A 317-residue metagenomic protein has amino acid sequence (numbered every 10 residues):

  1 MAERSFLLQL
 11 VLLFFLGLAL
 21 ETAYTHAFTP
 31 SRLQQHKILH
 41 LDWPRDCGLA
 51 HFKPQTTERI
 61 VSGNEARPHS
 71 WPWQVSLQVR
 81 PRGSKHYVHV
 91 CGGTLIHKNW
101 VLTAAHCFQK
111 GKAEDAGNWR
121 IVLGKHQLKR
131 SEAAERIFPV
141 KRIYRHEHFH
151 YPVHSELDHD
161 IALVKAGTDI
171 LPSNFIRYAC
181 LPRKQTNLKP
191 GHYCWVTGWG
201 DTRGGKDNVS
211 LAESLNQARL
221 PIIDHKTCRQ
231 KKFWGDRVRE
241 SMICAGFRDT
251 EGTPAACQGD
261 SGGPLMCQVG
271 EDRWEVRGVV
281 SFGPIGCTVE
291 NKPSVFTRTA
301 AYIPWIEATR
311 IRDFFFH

Functional and structural regions predicted by a protein language model:
A2-H97, V101-L102, F316-H317: Protease-domain processing segments flanking chymotrypsin-fold serine proteases, especially trypsin-like
K53-P54, L77-R80, V101-A104, Q109-H150 (+2 more regions): Conserved H-D interstitial segment of serine endopeptidase catalytic domains
R59-G63, H89-C91, C107-F108, E147-Y151 (+4 more regions): Eukaryotic intrinsically disordered and solvent-exposed regulatory patches
E65-S70, L95, A113-D115, E132 (+5 more regions): Extracellular/periplasmic catalytic domains that process cell-envelope and extracellular macromolecules
Q74-S84, H192, T197-H317: Extracellular trypsin-like serine protease catalytic domains
S76, W100, V122, I143 (+4 more regions): Residues within well-ordered beta-strands of beta-sheet-rich folds
V101-A105, D158-R183, L215, F314-F315: Conserved active-site neighborhood of the chymotrypsin/trypsin-like protease fold
K112, E132, E147-H150, D169-L215: Active-site substrate-binding loop(s) of clan PA
